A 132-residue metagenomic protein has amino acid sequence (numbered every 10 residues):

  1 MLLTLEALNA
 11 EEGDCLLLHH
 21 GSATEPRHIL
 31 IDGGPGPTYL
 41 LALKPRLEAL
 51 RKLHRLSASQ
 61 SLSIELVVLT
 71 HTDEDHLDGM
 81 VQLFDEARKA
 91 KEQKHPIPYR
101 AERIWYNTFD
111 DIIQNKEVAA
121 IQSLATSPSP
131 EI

Functional and structural regions predicted by a protein language model:
M1-L3, S59, V81-I132: Flexible, acidic/histidine-containing loops and adjacent segments that form or flank the divalent-metal
M1-S63: Conserved beta-strand hairpin/beta-sheet module of binuclear metal-dependent hydrolase folds, prominently
P26, L41-I104: Active-site metal-binding motif and surrounding structural segment of the metallo-beta-lactamase
P35-T38, T72-H76, D110-I112: Solvent-exposed loop/turn segments at secondary-structure junctions within structured extracellular/periplasmic domains
